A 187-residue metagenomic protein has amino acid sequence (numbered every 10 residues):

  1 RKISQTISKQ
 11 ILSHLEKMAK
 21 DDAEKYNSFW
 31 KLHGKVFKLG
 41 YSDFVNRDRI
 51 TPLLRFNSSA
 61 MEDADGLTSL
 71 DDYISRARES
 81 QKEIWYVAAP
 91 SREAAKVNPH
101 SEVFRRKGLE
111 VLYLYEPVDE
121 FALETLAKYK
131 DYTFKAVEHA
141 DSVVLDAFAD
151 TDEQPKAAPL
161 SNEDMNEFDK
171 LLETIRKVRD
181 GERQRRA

Functional and structural regions predicted by a protein language model:
R1-A187: Conserved GHKL (Bergerat-fold) ATPase module
